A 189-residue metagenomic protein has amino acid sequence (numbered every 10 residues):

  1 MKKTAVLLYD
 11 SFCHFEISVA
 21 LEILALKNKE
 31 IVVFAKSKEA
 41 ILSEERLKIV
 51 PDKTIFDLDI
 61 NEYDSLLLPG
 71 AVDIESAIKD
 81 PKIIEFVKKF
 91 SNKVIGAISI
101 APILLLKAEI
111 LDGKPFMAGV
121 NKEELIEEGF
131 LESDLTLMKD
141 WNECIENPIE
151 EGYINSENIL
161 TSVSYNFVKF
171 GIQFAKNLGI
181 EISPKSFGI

Functional and structural regions predicted by a protein language model:
M1-K3: Short, Lys/Arg-enriched, disordered terminal segments
A5-L7, S11-F12, L26-K27, V32-A35 (+2 more regions): Active-site-adjacent pocket-lining segments in enzyme domains
I17, P51, K79-I83: Amphipathic coiled-coil/heptad-repeat helices and related helical stalk/stem segments that mediate oligomerization
S18, E39, S43-R46, E109 (+2 more regions): Glycine-centered flexibility motif
V19-A20, F86: Hydrophobic residues within alpha-helices that form the first helical element adjacent to the glycine-rich loop
V33-T54: N-terminal beta-loop-helix "entrance" segment that forms/cooperates in small-molecule cofactor or anionic ligand
